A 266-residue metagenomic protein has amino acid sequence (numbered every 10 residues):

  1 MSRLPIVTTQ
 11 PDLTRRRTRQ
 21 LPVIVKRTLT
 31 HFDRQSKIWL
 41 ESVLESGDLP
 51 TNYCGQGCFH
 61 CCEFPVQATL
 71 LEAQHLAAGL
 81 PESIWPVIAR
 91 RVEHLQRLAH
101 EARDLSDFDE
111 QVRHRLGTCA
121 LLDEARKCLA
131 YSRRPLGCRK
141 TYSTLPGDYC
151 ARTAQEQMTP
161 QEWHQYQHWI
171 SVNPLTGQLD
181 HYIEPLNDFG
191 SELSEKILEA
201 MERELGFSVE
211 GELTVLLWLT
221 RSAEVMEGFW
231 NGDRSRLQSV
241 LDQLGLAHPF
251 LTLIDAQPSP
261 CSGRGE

Functional and structural regions predicted by a protein language model:
M1-E266: Short loop/turn segments that flank or connect secondary-structure elements
